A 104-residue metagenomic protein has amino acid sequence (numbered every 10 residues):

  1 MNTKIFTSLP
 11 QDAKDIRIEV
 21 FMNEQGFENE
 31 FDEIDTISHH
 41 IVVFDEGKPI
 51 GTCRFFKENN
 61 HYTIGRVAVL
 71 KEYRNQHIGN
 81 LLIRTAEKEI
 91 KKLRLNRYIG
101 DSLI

Functional and structural regions predicted by a protein language model:
M1-A13: A short beta-loop-alpha structural element at the N-terminal edge of CoA-dependent acyl/N-acetyltransferase catalytic
N2, F27-E30, L95-Y98: Short helix-to-loop capping/linker segments positioned immediately adjacent to catalytic or ligand/cofactor-binding
D15-E28: Helix-loop element at the rim of GNAT/NAT acetyltransferase active sites that forms part of the acceptor-substrate
F31-T36: Short loop/turn motifs at secondary-structure junctions and domain boundaries
S38-H40: Short hydrophobic/aromatic beta-strand or adjacent loop that forms the aromatic wall/cage of a ligand/substrate-binding
V42, K48-F56, H61-A68: Conserved beta-strand in the GNAT
V69, N75-K88: Conserved acetyl-CoA-binding loop-helix of GNAT-fold acetyltransferases
I83, I90-L103: Conserved GNAT acetyl-CoA-binding A-motif
